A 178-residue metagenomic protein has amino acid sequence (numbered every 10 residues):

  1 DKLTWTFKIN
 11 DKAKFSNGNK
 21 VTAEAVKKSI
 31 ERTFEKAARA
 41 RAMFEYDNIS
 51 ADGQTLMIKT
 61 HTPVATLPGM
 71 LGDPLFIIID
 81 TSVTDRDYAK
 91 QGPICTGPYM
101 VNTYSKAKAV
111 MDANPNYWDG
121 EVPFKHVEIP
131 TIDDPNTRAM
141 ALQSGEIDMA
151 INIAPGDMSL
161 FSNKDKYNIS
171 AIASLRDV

Functional and structural regions predicted by a protein language model:
D1-K36, M57, A141: Aromatic- and charge-enriched surface segment that lines or borders ligand/interaction sites
T4, K8, R41-S82: Surface-exposed binding/hinge segments that line and control ligand-binding clefts or catalytic entry sites
T4-F7, V26-S29, L56-I58, G97-N102 (+3 more regions): Short, well-ordered beta-strand elements
N10, D112-Y117, A173-V178: A bilobed periplasmic-binding-protein/Venus flytrap-type ligand-binding module shared by bacterial periplasmic
K14, E31-A38, N116, Q143 (+3 more regions): Sec-exported extracytoplasmic/periplasmic mature domains
G72-V122, H126: Gly/Pro-rich hinge or "lid" segments in bacterial periplasmic/extracellular proteins
P115-L160: Ligand-site clamp/hinge motif
I151-V178: Local pocket/hinge segments that shape ligand/substrate recognition
